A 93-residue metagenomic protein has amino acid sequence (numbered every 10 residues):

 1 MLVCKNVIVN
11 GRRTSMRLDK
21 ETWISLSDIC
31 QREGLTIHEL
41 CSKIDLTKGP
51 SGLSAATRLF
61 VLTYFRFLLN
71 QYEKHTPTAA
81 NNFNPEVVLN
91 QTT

Functional and structural regions predicted by a protein language model:
M1-N6, N90: A detector of short terminal or domain-flanking linear segments
C4, S15-A56: Amphipathic, hydrophobic secondary-structure cores in small proteins
V9-G11: Structural motif
S54-N81: C-terminal structural segments of small proteins and small subunits
A79, V87-V88: Protein-protein interaction/assembly regions in multi-subunit complexes
